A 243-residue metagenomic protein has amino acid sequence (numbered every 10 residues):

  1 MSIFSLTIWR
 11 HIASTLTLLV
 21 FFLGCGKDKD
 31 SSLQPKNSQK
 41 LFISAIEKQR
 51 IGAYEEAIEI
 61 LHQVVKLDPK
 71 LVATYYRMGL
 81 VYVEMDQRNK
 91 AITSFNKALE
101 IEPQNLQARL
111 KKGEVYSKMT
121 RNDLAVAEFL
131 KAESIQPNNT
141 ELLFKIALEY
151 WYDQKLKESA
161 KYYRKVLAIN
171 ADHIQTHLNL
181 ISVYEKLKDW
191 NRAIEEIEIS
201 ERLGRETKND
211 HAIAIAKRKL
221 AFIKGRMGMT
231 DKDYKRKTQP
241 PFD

Functional and structural regions predicted by a protein language model:
G26-D30, I194-D243: Terminal, low-structured helical/coil segments at or just beyond the last alpha-helical repeat
S31, N37-Q39, V72-A73, L106-Q107 (+4 more regions): Helix-start (N-cap) detector for alpha-helical repeat units in TPR-like alpha-solenoids, especially tetratricopeptide
K36-L67, A73, L80, E84: Alpha-helical segment of the N-proximal tetratricopeptide repeat
R50-H62, E84-K97, K118-K131, D153-K165 (+1 more regions): Structural signature of tandem alpha-helical TPR/SEL1-like repeats, specifically the intra-repeat loop/turn
